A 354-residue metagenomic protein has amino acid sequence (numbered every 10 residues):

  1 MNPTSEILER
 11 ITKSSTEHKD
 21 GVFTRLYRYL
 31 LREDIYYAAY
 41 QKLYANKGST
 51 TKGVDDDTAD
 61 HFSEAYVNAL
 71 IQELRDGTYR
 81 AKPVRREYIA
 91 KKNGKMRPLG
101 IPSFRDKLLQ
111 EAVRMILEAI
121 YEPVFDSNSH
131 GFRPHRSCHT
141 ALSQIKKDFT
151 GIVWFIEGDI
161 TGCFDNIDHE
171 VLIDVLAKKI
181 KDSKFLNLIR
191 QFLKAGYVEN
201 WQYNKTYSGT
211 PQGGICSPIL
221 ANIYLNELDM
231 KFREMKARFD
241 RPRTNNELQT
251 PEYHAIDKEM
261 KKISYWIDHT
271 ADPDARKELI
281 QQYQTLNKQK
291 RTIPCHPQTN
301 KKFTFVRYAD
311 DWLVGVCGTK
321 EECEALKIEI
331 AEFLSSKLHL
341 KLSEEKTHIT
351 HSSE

Functional and structural regions predicted by a protein language model:
M1-I215: Conserved pre-catalytic core of RNA-dependent polymerases
S127-N128, R133, T140-T347, S352: Conserved polymerase palm-domain catalytic core
